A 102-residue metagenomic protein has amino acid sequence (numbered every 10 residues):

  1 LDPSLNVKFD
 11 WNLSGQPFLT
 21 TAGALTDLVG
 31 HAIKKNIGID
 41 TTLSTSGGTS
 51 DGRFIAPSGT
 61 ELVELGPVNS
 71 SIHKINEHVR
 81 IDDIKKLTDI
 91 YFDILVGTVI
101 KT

Functional and structural regions predicted by a protein language model:
L1-T102: Metal-dependent amide/peptide-bond hydrolase catalytic core, centered on the "pita-bread" metallohydrolase fold
